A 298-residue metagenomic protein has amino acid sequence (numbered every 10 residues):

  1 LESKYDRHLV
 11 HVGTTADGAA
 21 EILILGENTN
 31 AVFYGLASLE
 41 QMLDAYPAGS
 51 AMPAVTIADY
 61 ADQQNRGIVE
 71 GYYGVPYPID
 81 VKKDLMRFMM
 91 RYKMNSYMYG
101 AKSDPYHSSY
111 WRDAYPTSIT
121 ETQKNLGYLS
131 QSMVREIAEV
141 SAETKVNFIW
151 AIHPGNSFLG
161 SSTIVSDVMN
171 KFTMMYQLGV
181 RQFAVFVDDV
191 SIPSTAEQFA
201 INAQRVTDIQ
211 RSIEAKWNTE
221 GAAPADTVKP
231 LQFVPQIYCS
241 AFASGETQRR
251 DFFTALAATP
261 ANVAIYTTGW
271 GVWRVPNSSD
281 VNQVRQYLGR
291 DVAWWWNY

Functional and structural regions predicted by a protein language model:
L1-E2, W296: Short, Gly/Ser/Thr-enriched beta-strand-loop segments that form substrate-interacting elements of hydrolase/peptidase
E2-T173, Q177-R181: Feature activates predominantly on carbohydrate-active enzymes
E27-T29, Y73, K102-D104, H153-G155 (+4 more regions): An acidic- and aromatic-residue-enriched active-site/binding cleft used to recognize and process polar
D44-P47, N95, K124-G127, R181 (+1 more regions): Catalytic-core regions of glycoside hydrolase
